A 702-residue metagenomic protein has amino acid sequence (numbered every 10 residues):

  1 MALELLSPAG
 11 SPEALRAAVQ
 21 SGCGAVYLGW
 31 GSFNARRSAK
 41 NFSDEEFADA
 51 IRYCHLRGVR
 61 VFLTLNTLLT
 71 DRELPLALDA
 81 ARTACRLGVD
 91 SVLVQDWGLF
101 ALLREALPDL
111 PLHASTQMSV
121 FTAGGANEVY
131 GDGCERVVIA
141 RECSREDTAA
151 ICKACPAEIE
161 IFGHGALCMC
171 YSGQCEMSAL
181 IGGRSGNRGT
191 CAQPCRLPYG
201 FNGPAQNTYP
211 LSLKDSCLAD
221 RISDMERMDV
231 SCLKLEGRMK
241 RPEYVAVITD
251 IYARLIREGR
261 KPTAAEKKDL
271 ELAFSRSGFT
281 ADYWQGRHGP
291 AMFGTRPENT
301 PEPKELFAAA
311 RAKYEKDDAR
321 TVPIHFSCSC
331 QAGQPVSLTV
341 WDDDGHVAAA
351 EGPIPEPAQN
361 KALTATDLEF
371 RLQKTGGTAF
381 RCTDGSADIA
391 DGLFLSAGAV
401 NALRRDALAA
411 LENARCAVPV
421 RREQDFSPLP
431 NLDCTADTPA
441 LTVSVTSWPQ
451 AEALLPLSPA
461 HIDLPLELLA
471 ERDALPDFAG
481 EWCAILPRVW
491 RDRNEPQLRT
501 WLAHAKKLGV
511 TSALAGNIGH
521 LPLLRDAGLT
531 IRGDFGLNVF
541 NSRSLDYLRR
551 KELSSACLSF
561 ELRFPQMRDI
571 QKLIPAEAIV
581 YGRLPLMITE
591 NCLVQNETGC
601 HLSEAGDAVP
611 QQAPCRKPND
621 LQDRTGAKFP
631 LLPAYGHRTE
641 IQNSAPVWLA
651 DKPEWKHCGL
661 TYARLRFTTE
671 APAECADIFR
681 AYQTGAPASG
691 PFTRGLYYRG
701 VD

Functional and structural regions predicted by a protein language model:
M1-S21, A25-R36, A50-I51, R57-T67 (+6 more regions): Surface-exposed amphipathic alpha-helical tracts and adjacent flexible/coil segments at the periphery of soluble enzymes
A39: A short acidic, glycine-rich active-site loop that binds or catalyzes chemistry on phosphate/adenosine moieties
F42-F47: Glycine-rich, highly charged phosphate/nucleotide-binding loops
M118-T122: Conserved phosphate-binding/catalytic loop of the ribokinase/pfkB sugar-kinase fold
